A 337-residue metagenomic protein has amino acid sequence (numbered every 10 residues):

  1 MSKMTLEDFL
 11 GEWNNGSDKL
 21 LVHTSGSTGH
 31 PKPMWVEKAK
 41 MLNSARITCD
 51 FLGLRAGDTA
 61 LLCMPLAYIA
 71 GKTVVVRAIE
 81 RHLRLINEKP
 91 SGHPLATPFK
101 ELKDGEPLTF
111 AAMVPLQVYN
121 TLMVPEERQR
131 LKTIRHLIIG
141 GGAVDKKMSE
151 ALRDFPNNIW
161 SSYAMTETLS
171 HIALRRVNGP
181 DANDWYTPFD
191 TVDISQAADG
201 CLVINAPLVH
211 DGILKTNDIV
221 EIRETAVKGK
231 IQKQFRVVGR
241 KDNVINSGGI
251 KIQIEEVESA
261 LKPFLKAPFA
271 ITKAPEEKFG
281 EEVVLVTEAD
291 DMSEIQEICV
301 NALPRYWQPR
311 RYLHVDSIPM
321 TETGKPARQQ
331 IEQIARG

Functional and structural regions predicted by a protein language model:
M4-H23, A56: Conserved pre-ATP/AMP-binding loop-to-beta segment of ANL
K19-R46, G53-R55: Conserved AMP-binding A3 loop
S27, G141, A164, D218 (+1 more regions): Active-site glycine-centered loops adjacent to acidic/histidine catalytic or metal-binding residues that shape
V36-N43, T59-N120: AMP-binding/adenylate-forming
M123-P180: Gly/Ser/Thr-rich phosphate-binding loop
D193-E221, K233-Q234, E288: AMP-binding/adenylate-forming core of the ANL superfamily
N217-W307: AMP-binding/adenylate-forming catalytic core of the ANL superfamily
T272, V284-V286, I298-G337: Conserved C-terminal "lid"/linker of ANL adenylate-forming enzymes
